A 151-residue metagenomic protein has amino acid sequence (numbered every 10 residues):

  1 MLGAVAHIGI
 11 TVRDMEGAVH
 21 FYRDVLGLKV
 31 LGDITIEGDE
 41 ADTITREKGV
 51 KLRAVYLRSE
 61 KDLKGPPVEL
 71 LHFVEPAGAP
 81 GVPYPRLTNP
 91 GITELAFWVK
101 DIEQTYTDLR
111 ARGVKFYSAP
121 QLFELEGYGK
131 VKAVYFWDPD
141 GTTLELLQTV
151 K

Functional and structural regions predicted by a protein language model:
M1, I10, D33, V68 (+2 more regions): Vicinal oxygen chelate
G3-H7, L52, P90-E94, V131: Short, solvent-exposed beta-strand edge segments and adjacent coil->beta transition regions
T11-G65, Q104, E126-G129, Y135: Core segments of cupin and vicinal oxygen chelate
G38-A41, G78-G81, L122: A cross-kingdom feature marking solvent-exposed beta-strand/loop segments within repeated, beta-rich binding/scaffold
E60, L71-E75, T149: Generic beta-structure capping elements
F73-P76, V82-P83, Y117: Short, flexible, mixed-charge acidic loops at enzyme active sites
P85-T88: Non-DNA-binding regulatory cores of transcription-related proteins, predominantly C-terminal effector-binding
